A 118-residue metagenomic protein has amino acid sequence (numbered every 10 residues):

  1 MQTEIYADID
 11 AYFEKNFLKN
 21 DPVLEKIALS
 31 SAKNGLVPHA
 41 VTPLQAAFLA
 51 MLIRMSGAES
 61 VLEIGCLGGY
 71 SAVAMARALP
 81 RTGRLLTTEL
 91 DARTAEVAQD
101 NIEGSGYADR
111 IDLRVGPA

Functional and structural regions predicted by a protein language model:
M1-L24, N34: N-terminal auxiliary segments of SAM/dcSAM-dependent transferases
I27: Beta-strand-loop-alpha "switch" segments that mediate conformational coupling across diverse proteins
H39, P43-A118: S-adenosylmethionine/decaboxylated-SAM
